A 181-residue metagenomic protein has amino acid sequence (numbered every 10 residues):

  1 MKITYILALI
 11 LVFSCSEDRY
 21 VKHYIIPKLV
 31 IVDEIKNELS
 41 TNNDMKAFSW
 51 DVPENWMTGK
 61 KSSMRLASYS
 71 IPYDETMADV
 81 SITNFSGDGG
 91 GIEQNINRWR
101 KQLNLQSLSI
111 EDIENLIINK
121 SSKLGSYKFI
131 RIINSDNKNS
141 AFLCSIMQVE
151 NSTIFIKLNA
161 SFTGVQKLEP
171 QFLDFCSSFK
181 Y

Functional and structural regions predicted by a protein language model:
M1-F13: Sec-dependent bacterial lipoprotein signal peptides
C15-M77, N84-D88, N97-Q102, Q106-D112 (+4 more regions): N-terminal targeting sequences that direct proteins away from the cytosol to non-cytosolic compartments
S63-A67, K123-R131: Short, hydrophobic/aromatic-rich segments at coil-to-beta transitions
S81-T83, F129: Short aromatic/hydrophobic contact patches that present stacked aromatics for nucleic-acid/ligand binding
G91-I92: Extracellular/lumenal carbohydrate-interaction signature centered on repeated Trp-anchored short motifs
N139-L143: A short beta-strand signature within small-molecule sensing/ligand-binding domains used in signal transduction
